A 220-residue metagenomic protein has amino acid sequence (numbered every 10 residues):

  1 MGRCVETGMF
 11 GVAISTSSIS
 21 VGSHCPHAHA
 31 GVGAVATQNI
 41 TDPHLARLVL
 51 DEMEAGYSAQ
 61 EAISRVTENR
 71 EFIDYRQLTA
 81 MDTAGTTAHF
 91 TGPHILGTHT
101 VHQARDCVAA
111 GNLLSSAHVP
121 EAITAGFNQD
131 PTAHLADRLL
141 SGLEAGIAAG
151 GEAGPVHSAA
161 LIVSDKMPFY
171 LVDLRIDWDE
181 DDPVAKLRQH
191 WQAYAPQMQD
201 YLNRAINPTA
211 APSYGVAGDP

Functional and structural regions predicted by a protein language model:
M1-P220: N-terminal nucleophile
